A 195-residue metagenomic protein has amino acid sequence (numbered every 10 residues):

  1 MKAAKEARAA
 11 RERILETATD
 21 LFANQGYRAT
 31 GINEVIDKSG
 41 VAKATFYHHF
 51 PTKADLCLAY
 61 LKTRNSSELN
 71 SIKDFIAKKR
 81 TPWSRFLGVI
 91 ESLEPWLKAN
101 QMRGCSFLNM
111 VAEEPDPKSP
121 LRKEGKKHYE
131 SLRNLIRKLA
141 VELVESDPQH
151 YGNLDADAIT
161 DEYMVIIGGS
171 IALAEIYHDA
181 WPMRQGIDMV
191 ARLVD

Functional and structural regions predicted by a protein language model:
M1-Q25, A29-V41, D55: Basic, helix-initiating cap at the start of DNA-binding domains
L15, L61, N65, R122-R133 (+1 more regions): Amphipathic, non-transmembrane alpha-helical scaffold segments
G40-F50: Short hydrophobic/aromatic patch on the recognition helix
A54-L56, M110: A secondary-structure capping/hinge motif
A59, T63, K73-Q101, Y151-N153 (+1 more regions): Hydrophobic alpha-helical connector segments
L69, D74, S84, A99 (+2 more regions): Amphipathic alpha-helical packing segments from all-alpha helical-bundle domains
A99-P120: Amphipathic alpha-helical segments used for helix-helix packing
P120-Y129, E145-A191: Hydrophobic/aromatic-rich alpha-helical bundle segments in the mid-to-C-terminal region
